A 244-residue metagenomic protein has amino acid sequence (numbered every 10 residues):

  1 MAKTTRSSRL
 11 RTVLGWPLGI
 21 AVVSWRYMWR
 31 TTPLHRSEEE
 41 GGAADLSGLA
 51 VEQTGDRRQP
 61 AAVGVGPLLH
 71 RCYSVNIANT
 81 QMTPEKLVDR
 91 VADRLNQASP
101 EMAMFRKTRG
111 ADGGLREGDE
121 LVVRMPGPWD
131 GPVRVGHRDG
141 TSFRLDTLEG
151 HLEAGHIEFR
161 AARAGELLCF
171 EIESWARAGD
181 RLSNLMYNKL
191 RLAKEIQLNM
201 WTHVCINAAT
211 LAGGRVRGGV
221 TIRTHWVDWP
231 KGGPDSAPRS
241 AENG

Functional and structural regions predicted by a protein language model:
A2-R124, G233-G244: Hydrophobic ligand-binding cavity/cleft-lining segments
C72-S74, V122, R144, E158-R160 (+1 more regions): Beta-strand secondary-structure signal
N79-T83, G127-W129, H151, L167 (+1 more regions): Residues that cap or initiate secondary-structure elements
D89, D93-Q97, G150, R163-E166 (+2 more regions): Short, intrinsically disordered, mixed-charge
A111-G127, G131, H137-D139, F143-R144 (+2 more regions): Ser/Thr-rich, low-complexity intrinsically disordered terminal regions
R124-G165, S240-N243: Hydrophobic-ligand binding "helix-grip"
G150-E195: Beta-strand/loop substructures that line and gate deep hydrophobic ligand-binding cavities in soluble
L182-P230: A conserved amphipathic terminal alpha-helix motif
